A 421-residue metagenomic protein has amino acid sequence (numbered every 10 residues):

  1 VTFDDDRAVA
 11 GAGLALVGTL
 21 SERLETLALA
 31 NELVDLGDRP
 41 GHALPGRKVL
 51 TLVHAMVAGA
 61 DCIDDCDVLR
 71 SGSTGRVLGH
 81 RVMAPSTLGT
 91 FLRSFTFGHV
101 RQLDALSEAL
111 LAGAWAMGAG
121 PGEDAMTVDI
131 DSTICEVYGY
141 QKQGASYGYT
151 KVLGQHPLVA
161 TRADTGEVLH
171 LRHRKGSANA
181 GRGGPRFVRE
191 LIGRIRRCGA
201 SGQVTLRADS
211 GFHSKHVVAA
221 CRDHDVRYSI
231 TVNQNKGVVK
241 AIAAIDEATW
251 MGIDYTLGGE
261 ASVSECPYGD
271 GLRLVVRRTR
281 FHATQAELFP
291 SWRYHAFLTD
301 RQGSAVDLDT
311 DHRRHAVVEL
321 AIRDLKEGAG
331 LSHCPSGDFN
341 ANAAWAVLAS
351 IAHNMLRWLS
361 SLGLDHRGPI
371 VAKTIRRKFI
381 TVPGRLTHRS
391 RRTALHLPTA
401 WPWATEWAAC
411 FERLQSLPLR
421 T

Functional and structural regions predicted by a protein language model:
V1-N179, G184-C198, P383-T421: Dynamic "connector" segments at or just before major functional cores
F3-D6, R227-E327, A409, R413-T421: An anionic, glycine-rich sequence signature occurring as long contiguous blocks
L20, C66, A305-A344, L348 (+1 more regions): Short amphipathic alpha-helical "interface-anchor" segments enriched in bulky aromatics
A28-E32, L69-R70, L288-R293, L298-V306 (+2 more regions): Short acidic (Asp/Glu) and glycine-rich catalytic loops that position anionic groups and cofactors
L206-S214, Q234-G237, N340: Acidic, metal-coordinating catalytic cores used for nucleic-acid/nucleotide bond scission and strand-transfer chemistry
V218-R227: Short, surface-exposed basic-aromatic patches at helix termini and helix-loop junctions that form
S332-W407: Basic, amphipathic alpha-helical segments enriched in Lys/Arg and hydrophobic/aromatic residues
